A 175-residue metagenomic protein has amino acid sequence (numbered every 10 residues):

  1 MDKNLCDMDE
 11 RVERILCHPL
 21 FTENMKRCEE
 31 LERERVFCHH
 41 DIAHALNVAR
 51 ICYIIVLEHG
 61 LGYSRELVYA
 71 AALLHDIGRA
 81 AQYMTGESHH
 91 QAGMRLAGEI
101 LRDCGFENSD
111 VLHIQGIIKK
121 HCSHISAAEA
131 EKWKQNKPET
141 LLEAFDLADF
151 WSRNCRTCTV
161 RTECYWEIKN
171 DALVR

Functional and structural regions predicted by a protein language model:
M1-R175: Metal-dependent phosphohydrolase cores
